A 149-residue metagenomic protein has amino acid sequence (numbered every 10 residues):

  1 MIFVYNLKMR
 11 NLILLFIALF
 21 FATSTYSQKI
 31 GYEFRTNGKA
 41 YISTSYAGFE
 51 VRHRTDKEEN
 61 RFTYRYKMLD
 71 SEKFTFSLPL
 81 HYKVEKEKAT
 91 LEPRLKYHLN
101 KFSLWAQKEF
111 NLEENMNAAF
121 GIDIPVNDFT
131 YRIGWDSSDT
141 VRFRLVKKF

Functional and structural regions predicted by a protein language model:
M1-G31: Cleavable N-terminal export/targeting peptides
T25-T63: Short glycine/proline- and aromatic-enriched beta-strand/turn motifs that initiate or cap beta-hairpins
K29-I30, A47-V51, L69-S77, L99-W105 (+2 more regions): Repeated loop/turn-to-beta-strand initiation elements of outer-membrane beta-barrel proteins
E33-N37, R52-D56, K67, P79-E85 (+3 more regions): Outer-membrane beta-barrel pore domains and translocons
K39-Y41, E59-R65, T90-R94, N117-A119 (+1 more regions): Membrane-embedded beta-strand positions in outer-membrane beta-barrel channels/transporters
I42-T44, V51-H53, Y64, L95 (+3 more regions): Membrane-embedded beta-strands that build the outer-membrane beta-barrel scaffold
P93, A119-D128, S137-F149: Outer-membrane beta-barrel "beta-signal"
Q107, N115-G121: Acidic, glycine-rich flexible loop segments
